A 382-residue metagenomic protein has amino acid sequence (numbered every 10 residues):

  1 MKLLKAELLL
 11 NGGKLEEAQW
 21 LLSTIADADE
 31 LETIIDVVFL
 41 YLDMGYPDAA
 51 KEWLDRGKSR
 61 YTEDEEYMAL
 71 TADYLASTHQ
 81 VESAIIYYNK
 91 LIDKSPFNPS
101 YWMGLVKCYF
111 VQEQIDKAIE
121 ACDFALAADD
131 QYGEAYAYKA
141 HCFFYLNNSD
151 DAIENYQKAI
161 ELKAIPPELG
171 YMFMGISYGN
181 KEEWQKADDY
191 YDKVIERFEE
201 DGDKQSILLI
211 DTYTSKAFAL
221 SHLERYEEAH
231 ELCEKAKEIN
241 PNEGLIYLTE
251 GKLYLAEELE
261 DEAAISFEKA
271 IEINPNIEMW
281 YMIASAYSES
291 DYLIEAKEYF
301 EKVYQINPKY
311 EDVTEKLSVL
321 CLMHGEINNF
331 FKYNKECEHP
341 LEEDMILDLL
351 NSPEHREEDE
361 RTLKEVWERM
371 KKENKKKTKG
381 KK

Functional and structural regions predicted by a protein language model:
L4, D36, L70, G104-K107 (+7 more regions): Canonical tetratricopeptide repeat
N11, D43, S77-T78, V111 (+7 more regions): Register position in tetratricopeptide repeats
S23-D27, D55-S59, K90-D93, D123-A127 (+7 more regions): Conserved structural position within tetratricopeptide repeats
D27, E196, K302-E311, E315-M345 (+1 more regions): TPR/TPR-like (Sel1-like) alpha-helical repeat modules
A28-E30, T62, P96, D130 (+6 more regions): Short coil turns that delineate tetratricopeptide repeat
E32, E66, S100, E134 (+7 more regions): Start-of-helix register in tetratricopeptide repeats
